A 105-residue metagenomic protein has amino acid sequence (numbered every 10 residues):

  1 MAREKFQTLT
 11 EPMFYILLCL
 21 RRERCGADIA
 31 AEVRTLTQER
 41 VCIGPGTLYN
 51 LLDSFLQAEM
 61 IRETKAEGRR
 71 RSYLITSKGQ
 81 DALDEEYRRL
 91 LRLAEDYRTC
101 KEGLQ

Functional and structural regions predicted by a protein language model:
M1-A2, Y73: A positively charged, amphipathic N-terminal helix/segment that binds anionic biomolecules
R3-T47: N-terminal helix-turn-helix DNA-binding core of bacterial DNA-binding proteins
T47-L48, G79: Helical "lid/switch" subdomain of P-loop NTPase nucleotide-binding domains
Y49-S54: Short, hydrophobic-biased segments on the C-terminal half of alpha helices that form "recognition helices"
L56-G68, L74: Beta-hairpin "wing" of winged helix-turn-helix
G68-E86: Basic, amphipathic "hinge/linker" alpha-helix immediately C-terminal to the N-terminal HTH DNA-binding motif
D84-Q105: Amphipathic alpha-helical dimerization/coiled-coil segments that flank or bridge DNA-binding/regulatory modules
